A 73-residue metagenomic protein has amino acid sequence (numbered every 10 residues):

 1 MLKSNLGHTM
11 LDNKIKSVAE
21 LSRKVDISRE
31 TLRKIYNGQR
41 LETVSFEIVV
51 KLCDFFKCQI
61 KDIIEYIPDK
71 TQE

Functional and structural regions predicted by a protein language model:
M1-A19: A short, Lys/Arg-rich alpha-helix, primarily the initiator
L6, L21, L32-I35: Conserved hydrophobic/aromatic packing and binding residues within compact polymer-binding modules
M10, S22, C53: The alpha-helix within a helix-turn-helix
M10, Y36, I67: DNA major-groove recognition helix of helix-turn-helix
I27-T43: Recognition helix of helix-turn-helix/homeodomain-like DNA-binding domains that insert into the DNA major groove
Q39-D54: Short, basic-rich loop-to-helix N-cap that marks the start of a DNA-contacting helix
I64-E73: Short, charged recognition helix plus adjacent turn of helix-turn-helix-like nucleic-acid-binding domains
